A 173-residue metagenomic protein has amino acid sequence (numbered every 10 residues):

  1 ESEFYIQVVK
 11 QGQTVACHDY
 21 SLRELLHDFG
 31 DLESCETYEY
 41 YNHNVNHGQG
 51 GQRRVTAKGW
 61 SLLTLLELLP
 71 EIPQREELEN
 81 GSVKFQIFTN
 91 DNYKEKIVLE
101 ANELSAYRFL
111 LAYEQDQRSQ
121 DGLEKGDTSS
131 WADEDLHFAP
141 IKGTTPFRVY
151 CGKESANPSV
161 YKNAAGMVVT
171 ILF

Functional and structural regions predicted by a protein language model:
E1-F173: N-terminal intrinsically disordered, low-complexity segments enriched in P/E/S/T
